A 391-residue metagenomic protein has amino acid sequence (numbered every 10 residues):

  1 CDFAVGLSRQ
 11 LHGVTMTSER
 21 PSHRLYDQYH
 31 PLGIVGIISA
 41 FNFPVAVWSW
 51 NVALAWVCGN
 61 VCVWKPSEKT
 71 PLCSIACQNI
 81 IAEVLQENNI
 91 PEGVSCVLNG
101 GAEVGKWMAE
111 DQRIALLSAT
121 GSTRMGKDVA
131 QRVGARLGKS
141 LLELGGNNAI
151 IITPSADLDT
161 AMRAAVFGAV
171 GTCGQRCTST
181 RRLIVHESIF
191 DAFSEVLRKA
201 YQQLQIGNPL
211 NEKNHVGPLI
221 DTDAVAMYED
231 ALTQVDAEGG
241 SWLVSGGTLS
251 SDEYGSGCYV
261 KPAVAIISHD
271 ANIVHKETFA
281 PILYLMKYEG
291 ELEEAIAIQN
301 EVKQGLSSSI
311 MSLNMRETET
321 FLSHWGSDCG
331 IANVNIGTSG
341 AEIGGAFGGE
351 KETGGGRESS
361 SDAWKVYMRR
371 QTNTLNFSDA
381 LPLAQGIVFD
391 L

Functional and structural regions predicted by a protein language model:
C1-H12: Long amphipathic alpha-helix in the N-terminal Rossmann-like dinucleotide-binding domain of NAD(P)-dependent
L7, I38, L98-G101, T120 (+4 more regions): Conserved residues at the C-terminal ends of beta-strands
G13-T160: Rossmann-like NAD(P) dinucleotide-binding subdomain of oxidoreductase/dehydrogenase enzymes
V61, K139, S241-W242, G305-S307: Residue-level detector of anion-binding/catalytic polar loops
I80-V84, R124-H269, E291-E293, A297 (+3 more regions): ALDH superfamily catalytic-core signature
N89-I90, I114, I151, Q205 (+1 more regions): Conserved C-terminal structural/oligomerization subdomain of aldehyde/semialdehyde dehydrogenase
